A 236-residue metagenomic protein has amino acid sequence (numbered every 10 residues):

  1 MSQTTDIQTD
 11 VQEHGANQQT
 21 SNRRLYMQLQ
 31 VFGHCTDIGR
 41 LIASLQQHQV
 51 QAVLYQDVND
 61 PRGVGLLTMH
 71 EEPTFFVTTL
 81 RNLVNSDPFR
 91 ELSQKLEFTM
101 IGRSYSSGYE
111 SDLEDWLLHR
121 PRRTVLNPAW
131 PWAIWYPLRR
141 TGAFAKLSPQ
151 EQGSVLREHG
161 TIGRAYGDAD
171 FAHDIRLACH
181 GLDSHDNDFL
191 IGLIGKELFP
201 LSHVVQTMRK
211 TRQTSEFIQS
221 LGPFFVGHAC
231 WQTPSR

Functional and structural regions predicted by a protein language model:
M1-Q49, P61, H70-T79, E91-A165 (+2 more regions): Short S/T/G/P-rich N-terminal loop/turn motif that feeds into the first structured element of a domain
Q28-Q30, Q56-V84, A133-R139, A178 (+1 more regions): Short, well-ordered beta-strand segments in beta-rich or mixed alpha/beta enzyme and ligand-binding folds
Q49-A52, L83-L92, M208-F217: A common structural junction motif
A52-N59, Q94-I101, S215-A229: A generic structural motif
Q56-V58, R81-V84, I162-Y166, V204-Q206 (+2 more regions): Short, surface-exposed, polar/charged, turn-prone segments marking secondary-structure boundaries
S154-D186: Intrinsically disordered, low-complexity segments enriched in Gly and acidic/Ser/Thr residues that form flexible
L193-R236: Alpha-helical oligomerization segments
